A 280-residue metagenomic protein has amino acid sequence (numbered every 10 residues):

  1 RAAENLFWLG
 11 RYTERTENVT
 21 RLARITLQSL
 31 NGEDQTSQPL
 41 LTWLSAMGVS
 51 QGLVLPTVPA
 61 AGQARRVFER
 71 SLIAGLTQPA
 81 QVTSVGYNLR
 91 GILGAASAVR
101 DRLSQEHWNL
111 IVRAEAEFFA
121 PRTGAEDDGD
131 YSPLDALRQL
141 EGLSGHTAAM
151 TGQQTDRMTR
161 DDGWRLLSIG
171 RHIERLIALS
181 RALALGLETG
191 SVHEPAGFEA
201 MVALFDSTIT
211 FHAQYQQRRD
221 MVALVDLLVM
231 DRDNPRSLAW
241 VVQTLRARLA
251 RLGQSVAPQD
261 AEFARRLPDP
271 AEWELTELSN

Functional and structural regions predicted by a protein language model:
R1-N280: Alpha-helical transmembrane segments and their helix-helix packing motifs
